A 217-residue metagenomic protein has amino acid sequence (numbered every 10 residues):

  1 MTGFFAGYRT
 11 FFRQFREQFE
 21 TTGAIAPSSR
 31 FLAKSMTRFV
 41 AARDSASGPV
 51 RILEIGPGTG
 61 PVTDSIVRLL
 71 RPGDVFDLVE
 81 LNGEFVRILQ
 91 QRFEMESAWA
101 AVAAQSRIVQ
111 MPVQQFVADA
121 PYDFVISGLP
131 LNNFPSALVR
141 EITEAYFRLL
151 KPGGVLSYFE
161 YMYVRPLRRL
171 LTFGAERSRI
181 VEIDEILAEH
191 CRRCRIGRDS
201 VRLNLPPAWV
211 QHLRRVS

Functional and structural regions predicted by a protein language model:
T2-D44: Class I SAM-dependent methyltransferase Rossmann-like catalytic core, especially the SAM/SAH-binding loop
G48-G58: Conserved class I S-adenosyl-L-methionine
T59-P72: Conserved SAM-binding loop of SAM-dependent methyltransferases across substrates and taxa, primarily the Class I
V86-A118: S-adenosyl-L-methionine
Y122-L138: A short SAM/SAH-binding and catalytic strip from SAM-dependent methyltransferases
R140-P152: A short glycine-rich, Lys/Arg-flanked "PGG" loop and its adjoining helix->strand segment in the class I
G153-M162: Conserved beta-strand signature within the Rossmann-like core of class I S-adenosyl-L-methionine
R177-S217: Class I S-adenosyl-L-methionine
